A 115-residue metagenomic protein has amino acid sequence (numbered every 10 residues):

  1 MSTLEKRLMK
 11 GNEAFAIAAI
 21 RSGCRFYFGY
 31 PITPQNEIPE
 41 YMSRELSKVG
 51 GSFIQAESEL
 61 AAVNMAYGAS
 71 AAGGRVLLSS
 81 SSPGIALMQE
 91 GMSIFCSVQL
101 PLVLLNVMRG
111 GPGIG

Functional and structural regions predicted by a protein language model:
M1-G115: Thiamine diphosphate
